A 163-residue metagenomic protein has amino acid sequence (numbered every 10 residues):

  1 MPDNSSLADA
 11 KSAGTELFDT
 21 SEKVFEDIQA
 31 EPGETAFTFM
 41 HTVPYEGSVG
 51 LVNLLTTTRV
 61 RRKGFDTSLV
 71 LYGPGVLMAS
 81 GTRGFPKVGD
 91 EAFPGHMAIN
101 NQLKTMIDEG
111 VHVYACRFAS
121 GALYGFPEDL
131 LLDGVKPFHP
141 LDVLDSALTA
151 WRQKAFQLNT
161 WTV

Functional and structural regions predicted by a protein language model:
P2-P32: Positively charged, low-complexity intrinsically disordered leader regions
A36-L51: Short, glycine-rich nucleotide/cofactor-binding loops
V49-L69: Histidine-anchored nucleotide/phosphate-binding helix
D66-G73, V113-R117: Short internal beta-strands
G75-V88: N-terminal beta-loop-helix "entrance" segment that forms/cooperates in small-molecule cofactor or anionic ligand
F85-G89, L131-G134: Short, hinge-like loop/turn segments at secondary-structure boundaries
P86-A122: A glycine-rich helix N-cap at a beta->alpha junction
L130, K136-V163: Short terminal interaction segments
